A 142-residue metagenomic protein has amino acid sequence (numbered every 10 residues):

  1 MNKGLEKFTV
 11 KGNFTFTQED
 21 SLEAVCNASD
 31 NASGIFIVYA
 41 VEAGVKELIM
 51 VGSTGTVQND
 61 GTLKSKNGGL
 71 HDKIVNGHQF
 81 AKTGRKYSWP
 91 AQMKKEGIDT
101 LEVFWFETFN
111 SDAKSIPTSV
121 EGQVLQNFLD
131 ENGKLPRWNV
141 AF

Functional and structural regions predicted by a protein language model:
M1-I49, S53-F142: Boundary/linker segments flanking structured domains
